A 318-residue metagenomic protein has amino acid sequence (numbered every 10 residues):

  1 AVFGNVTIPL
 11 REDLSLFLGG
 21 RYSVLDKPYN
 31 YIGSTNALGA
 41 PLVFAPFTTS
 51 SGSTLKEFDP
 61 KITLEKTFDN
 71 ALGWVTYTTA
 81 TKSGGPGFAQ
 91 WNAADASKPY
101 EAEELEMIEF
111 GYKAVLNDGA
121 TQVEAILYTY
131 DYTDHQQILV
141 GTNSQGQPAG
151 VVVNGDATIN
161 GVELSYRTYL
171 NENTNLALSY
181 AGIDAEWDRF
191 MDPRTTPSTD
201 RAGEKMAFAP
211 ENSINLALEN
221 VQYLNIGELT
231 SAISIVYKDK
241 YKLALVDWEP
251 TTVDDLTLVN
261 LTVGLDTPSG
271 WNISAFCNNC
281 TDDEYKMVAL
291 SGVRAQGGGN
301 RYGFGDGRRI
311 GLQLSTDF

Functional and structural regions predicted by a protein language model:
A1-F68, G84: Signature of Gram-negative outer-membrane beta-barrel scaffolds
V2-I8, T54, I62-K66, F110-A114 (+6 more regions): Residues on the lipid-exposed face of transmembrane beta-strands in outer-membrane beta-barrel proteins
E12-L16, T129-D131, V152-L245, S315-D317: Gram-negative outer-membrane beta-barrel transporters
D13-L16, N70-G73, D118-V123, N173-L176 (+3 more regions): Repeated loop/turn-to-beta-strand initiation elements of outer-membrane beta-barrel proteins
L18-Y22, V75-T79, Y112, V123-T129 (+4 more regions): Transmembrane beta-barrel strands of outer-membrane/channel proteins
K27-S53, G85-P99, Q137-V152, W187-A207 (+2 more regions): Solvent-exposed loop segments that connect transmembrane elements
T67-K82, P99-Y169, A181, A185-D188: Membrane-embedded beta-barrel scaffold of Gram-negative outer-membrane proteins
L176, V236-A244, L265-F318: C-terminal beta-signal and adjacent terminal beta-strands/loops of Gram-negative outer-membrane beta-barrel proteins
